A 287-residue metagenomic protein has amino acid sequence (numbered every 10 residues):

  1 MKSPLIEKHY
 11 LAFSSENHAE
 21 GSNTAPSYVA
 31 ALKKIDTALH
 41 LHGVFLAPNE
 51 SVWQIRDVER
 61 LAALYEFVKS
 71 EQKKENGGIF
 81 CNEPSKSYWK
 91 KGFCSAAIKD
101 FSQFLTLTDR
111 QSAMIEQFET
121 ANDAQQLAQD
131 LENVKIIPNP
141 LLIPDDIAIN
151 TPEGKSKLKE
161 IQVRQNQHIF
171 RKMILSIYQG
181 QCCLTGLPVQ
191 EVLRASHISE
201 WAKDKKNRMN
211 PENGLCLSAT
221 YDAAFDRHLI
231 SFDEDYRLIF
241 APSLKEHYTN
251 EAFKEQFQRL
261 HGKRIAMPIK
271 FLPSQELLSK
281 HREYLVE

Functional and structural regions predicted by a protein language model:
M1-I6: Ser/Thr/Pro-rich, acidic low-complexity intrinsically disordered regulatory segments
N17-L107: Non-catalytic DNA-binding core/recognition domains of DNA-processing enzymes
L41-F45, L107-M114, R227-I230: Short, solvent-exposed secondary-structure capping/transition elements
W89-G92, A96-H168, V189-V192, H261-E287: A boundary/linker detector
K159, Q165, I169, I177 (+2 more regions): A detector for short metal-coordination/catalytic motifs
Q181, R194, L217: The −1 position to Zn-ligating cysteines in a subset of zinc-ribbon hairpins
